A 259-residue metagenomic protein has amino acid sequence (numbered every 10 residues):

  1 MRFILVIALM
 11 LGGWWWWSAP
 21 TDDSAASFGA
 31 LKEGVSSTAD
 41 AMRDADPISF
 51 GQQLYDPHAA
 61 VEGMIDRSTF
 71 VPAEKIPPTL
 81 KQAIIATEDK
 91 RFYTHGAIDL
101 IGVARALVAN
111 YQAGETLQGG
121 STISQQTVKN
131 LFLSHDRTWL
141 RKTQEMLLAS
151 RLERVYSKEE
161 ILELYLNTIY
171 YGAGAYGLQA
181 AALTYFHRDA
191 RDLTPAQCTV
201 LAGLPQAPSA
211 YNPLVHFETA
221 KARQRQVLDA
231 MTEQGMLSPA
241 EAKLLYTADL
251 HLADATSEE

Functional and structural regions predicted by a protein language model:
M1-E259: Juxtamembrane regions of bacterial inner-membrane/periplasmic proteins, predominantly the peptidoglycan biogenesis
